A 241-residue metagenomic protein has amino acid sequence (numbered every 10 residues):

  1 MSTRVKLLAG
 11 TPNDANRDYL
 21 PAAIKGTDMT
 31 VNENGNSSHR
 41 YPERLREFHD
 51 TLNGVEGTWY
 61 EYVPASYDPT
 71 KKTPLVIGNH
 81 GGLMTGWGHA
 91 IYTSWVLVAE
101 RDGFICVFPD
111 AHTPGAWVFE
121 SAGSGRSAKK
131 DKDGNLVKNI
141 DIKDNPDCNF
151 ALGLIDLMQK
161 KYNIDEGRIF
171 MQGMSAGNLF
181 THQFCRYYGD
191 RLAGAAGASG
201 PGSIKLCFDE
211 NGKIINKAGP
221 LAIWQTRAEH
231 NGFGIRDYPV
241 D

Functional and structural regions predicted by a protein language model:
M1-L75, R101, N139, K143 (+2 more regions): A domain-start/cap signature at the N-terminus of enzymes
L45, L52-Y60, K71-R168: Serine-hydrolase catalytic machinery in alpha/beta-hydrolase-like enzymes
T70, K161-N163, G189-D190, K217: Alpha-helix termination/capping residues and helix-transition junctions
K72-T73, G86-Y92, W117-A122, H182-F184 (+2 more regions): Short, solvent-exposed loop/turn and secondary-structure capping segments
G81-T85, A111-A116, S175-L179, G200-I204 (+1 more regions): Solvent-exposed loop/turn segments at secondary-structure junctions within structured extracellular/periplasmic domains
A193-D241: The feature captures the conserved acid-bearing segment of alpha/beta-hydrolase catalytic domains
